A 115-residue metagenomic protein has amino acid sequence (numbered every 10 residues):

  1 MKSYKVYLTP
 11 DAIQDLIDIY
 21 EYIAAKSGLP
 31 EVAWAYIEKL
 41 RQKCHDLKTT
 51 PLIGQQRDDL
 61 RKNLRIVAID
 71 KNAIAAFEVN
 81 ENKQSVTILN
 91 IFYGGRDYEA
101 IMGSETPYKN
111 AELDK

Functional and structural regions predicted by a protein language model:
M1-E38: Arg/Lys-rich, positively charged N-terminal/basic patches that mediate binding to nucleic acids
Y7, R41, V67-K71: PIN-domain endoribonuclease scaffold, especially VapC-family toxins
S27, I74, E78-K115: Enriched for short, Lys/Arg-rich terminal
W34-R41, R61-L64: An alpha-helix initiation/capping motif
R41-I53: Short, solvent-exposed helix-to-loop capping segments enriched in aromatics
T50-S85: Basic/aromatic recognition patch in beta-strand/loop cores that engages polyanionic ligands
